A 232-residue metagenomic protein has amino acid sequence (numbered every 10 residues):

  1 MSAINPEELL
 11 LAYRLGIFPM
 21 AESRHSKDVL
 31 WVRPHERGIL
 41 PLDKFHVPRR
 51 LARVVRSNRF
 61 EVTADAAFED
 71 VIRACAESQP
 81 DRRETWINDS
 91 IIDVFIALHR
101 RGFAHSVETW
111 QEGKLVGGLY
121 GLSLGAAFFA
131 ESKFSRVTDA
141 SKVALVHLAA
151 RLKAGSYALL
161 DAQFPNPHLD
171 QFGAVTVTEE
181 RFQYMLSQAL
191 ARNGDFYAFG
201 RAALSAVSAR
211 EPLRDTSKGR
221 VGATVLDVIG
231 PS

Functional and structural regions predicted by a protein language model:
M1-S232: N-acyltransferase acceptor-side catalytic subdomain
